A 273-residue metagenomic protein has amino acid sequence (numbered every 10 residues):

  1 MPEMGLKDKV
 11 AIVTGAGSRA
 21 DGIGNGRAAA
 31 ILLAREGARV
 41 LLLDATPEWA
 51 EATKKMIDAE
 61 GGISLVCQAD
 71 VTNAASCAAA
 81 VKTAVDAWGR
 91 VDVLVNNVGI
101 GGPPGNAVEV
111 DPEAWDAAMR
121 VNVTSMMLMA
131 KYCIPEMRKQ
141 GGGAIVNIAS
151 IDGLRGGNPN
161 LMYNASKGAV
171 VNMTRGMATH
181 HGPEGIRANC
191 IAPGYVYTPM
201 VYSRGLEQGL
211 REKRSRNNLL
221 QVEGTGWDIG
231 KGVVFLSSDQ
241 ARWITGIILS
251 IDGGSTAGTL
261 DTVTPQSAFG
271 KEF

Functional and structural regions predicted by a protein language model:
P2, P104, R155, V234 (+1 more regions): Short C-terminal tail/terminal secondary-structure segment of NAD(P)H-dependent dehydrogenase/reductase domains
E3-L41: Canonical Rossmann dinucleotide-binding motif of NAD(H)/NADP(H)-dependent dehydrogenases/reductases, specifically
D92, V108-M127, G142, V146 (+3 more regions): Catalytic Tyr-X3-Lys loop
G101-D116, K139, P159-M162, M200-L206 (+1 more regions): Conserved mid-core segment of classical short-chain dehydrogenase/reductases
A130, S166, T174: Active-site helix of classical SDR
P135, T179-P183, R242: Alpha-helical segment proximal to the catalytic Tyr-Lys
S150: Residue(s) in the substrate-gating loop at a strand-loop-helix junction that position the organic substrate next
C190, G209-Q240, I244, I251-G253: C-terminal helical subdomain
